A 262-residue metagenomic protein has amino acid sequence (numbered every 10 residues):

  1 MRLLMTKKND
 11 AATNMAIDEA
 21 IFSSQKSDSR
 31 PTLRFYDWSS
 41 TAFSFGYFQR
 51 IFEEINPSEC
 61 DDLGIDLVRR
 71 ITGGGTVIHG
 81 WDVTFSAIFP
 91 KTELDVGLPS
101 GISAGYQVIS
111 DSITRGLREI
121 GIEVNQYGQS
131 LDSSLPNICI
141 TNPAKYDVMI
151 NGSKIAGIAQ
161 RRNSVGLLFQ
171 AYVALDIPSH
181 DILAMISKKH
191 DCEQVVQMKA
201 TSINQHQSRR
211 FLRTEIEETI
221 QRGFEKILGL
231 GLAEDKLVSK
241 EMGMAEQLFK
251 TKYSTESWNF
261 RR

Functional and structural regions predicted by a protein language model:
M1-D62, D66, R70, C139 (+1 more regions): Active-site loop/lid in soluble adenylation, ligation, and acyl-transfer enzymes
Y36-D37, V77-I78, M149, A174: Well-ordered beta-strand positions
W38-I51, V83-K91, V108-R115: Extended cationic-aromatic binding surfaces that line active-site or macromolecule-binding grooves and engage
S40, D62, I78-D82, P143 (+1 more regions): Short connector loops at helix/strand junctions that flank enzyme active sites, especially segments positioning acidic
F45, L63, T72-G73, N151 (+2 more regions): Short glycine-rich loop/turn motifs that provide flexible caps or phosphate-binding loops at active sites
Q49, T76-I78, Q160: Short, flexible micro-motifs
N56-L98, T219: A glycine-rich, hydrophobic loop/mini-helix early in the fold
K91, G97-I216, I220-G223, R262: Catalytic beta-strand/loop module used to bind and position nucleotide/cofactor moieties in cofactor-attachment
